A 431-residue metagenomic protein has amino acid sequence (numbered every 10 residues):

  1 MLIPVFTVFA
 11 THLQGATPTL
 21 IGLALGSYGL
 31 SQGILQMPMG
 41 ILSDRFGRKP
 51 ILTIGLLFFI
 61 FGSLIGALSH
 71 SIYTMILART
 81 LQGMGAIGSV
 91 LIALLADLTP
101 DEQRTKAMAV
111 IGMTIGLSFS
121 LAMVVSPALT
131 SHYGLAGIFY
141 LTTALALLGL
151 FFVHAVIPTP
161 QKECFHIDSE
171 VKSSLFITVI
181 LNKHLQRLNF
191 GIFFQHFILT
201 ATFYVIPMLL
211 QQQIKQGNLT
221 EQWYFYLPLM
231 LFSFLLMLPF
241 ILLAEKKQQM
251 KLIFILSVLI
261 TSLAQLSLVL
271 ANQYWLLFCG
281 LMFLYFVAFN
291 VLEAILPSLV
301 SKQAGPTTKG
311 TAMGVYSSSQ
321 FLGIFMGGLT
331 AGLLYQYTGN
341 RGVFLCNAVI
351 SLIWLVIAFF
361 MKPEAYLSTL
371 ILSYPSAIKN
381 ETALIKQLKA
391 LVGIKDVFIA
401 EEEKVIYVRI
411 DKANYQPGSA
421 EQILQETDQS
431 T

Functional and structural regions predicted by a protein language model:
V5-T19, Y204-T220: Short amphipathic helix-loop junctions that connect adjacent transmembrane helices in Major Facilitator Superfamily/SLC
G29-M37, F119-S120, M230-L238, I324-F325: Residue-level signature of mid-helix packing/kink "hotspots" within the transmembrane helices of 12-pass Major
I34-H70: Conserved MFS/SLC helix-loop-helix module at the cytosolic interface between two early adjacent transmembrane helices
M37-G47, L236-Q249: Helix-to-loop junctions at the C-terminal end of transmembrane segments in multipass secondary transporters
R45-G55, E245-V258: Cytoplasmic membrane-interface "Motif A"-like loop-to-helix N-cap segments of 12-TM Major Facilitator Superfamily
A78-I115: Cytoplasmic helix-loop-helix junction between adjacent transmembrane helices in 12-TM secondary transporters
A144-E163, W354-K362: C-terminal membrane-cytosol helix-exit motif in multi-pass small-molecule transporters
P158-G191: Juxtamembrane intracellular "pre-TM" segments in multi-pass secondary transporters
